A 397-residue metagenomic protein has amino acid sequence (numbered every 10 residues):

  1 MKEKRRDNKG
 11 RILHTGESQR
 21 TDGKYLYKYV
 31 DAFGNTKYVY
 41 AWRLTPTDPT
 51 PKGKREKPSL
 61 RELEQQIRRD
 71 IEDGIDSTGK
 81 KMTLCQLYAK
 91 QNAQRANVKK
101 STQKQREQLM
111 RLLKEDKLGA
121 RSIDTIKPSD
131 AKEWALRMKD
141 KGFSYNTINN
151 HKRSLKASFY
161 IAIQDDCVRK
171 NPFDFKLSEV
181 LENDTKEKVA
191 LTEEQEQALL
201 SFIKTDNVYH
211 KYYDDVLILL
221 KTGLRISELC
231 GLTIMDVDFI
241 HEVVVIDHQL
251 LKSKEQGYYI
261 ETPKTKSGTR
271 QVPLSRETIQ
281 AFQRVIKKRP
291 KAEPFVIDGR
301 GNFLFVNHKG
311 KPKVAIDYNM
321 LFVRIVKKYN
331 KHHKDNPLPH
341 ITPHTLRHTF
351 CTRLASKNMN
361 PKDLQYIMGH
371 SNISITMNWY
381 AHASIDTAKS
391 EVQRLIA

Functional and structural regions predicted by a protein language model:
M1-L44, H248: Short, Arg/Lys-rich segments that mark the N-terminal edge of DNA/RNA- and chromatin-recognition modules
I12, N35-V39, P46-K52, T83-R111 (+1 more regions): Short, aromatic/basic-rich helix-turn unit that serves as a nucleic-acid recognition element
R69-I75, Q86-G142, S158-I161: Basic/aromatic-enriched alpha-helical hairpins
Y145, S201-Y212, V272, K288-F303 (+3 more regions): Short, basic (Lys/Arg/His-rich) helix/loop patches that form interaction surfaces in the mid-to-C-terminal regions
N149, Q164, V168-I226, C230-L232 (+4 more regions): Basic, Lys/Arg- and aromatic-enriched nucleic-acid-binding interface segment
E182, A190, L250, T349 (+1 more regions): Catalytic-site neighborhood detector that most strongly recognizes the C-terminal catalytic loop/helix of tyrosine
L199, E255-I260, K357, N378 (+1 more regions): DNA/chromatin major-groove-contacting recognition/catalytic segments
L232-P290: Conserved tyrosine-mediated DNA breakage-rejoining catalytic core shared by Y-recombinases
